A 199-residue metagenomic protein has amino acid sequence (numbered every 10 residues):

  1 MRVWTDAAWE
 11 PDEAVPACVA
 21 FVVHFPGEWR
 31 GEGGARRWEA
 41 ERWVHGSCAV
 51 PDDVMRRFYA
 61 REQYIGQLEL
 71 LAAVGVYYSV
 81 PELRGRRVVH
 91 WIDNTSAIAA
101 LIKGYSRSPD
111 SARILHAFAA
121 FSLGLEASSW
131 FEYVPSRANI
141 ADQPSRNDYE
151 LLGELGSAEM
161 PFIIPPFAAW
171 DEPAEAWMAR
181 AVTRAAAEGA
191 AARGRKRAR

Functional and structural regions predicted by a protein language model:
M1-E13: Two-metal-ion RNase H-like nuclease active-site motif
D12-C18, L83: Short, flexible loop/turn motifs enriched in small residues
V19-V23: Short beta-strand scaffold segments in enzyme catalytic cores
P26-L71, S96, K103-P109: A short, polar/acidic, helix/strand-boundary loop motif
A72-Y77: Buried hydrophobic packing segments
Y78-A141, R146: RNase H catalytic domain
L125-A190: C-terminal functional segments of enzyme domains
R193-R197: Positively charged, lysine/arginine-rich intrinsically disordered segments
